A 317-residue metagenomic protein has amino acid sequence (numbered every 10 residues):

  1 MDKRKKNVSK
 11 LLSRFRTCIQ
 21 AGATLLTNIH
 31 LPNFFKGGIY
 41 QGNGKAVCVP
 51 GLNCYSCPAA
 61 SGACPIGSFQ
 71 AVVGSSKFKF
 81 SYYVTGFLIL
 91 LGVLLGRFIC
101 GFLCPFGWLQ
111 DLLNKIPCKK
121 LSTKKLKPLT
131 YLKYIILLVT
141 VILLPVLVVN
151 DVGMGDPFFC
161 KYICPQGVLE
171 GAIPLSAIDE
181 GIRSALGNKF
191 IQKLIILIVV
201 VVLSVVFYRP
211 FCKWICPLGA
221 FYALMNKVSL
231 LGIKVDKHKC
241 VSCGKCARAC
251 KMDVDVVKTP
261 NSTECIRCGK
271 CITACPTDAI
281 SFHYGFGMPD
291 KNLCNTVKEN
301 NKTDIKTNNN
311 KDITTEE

Functional and structural regions predicted by a protein language model:
M1-V257, T263-E317: Non-ligating segments of multi-cofactor redox enzymes
